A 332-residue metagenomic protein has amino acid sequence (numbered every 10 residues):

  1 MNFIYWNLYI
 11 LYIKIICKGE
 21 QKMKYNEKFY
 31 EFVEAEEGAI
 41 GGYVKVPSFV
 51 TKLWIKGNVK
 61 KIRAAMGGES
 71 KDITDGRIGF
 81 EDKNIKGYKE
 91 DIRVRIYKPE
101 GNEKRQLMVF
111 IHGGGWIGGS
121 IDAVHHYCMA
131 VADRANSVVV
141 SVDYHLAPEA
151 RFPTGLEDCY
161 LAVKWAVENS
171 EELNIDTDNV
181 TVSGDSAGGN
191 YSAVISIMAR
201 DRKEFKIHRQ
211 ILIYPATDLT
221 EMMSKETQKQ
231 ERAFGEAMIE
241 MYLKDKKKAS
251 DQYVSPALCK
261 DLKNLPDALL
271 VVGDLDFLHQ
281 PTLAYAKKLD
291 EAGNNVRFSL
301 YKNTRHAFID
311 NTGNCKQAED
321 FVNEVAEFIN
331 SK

Functional and structural regions predicted by a protein language model:
N2-D72: N-terminal targeting or regulatory segments adjacent to alpha/beta-hydrolase or S9 domains
K24-Y25, Y30-V50, T74-K332: Alpha/beta-hydrolase superfamily serine-hydrolase fold, recognizing
